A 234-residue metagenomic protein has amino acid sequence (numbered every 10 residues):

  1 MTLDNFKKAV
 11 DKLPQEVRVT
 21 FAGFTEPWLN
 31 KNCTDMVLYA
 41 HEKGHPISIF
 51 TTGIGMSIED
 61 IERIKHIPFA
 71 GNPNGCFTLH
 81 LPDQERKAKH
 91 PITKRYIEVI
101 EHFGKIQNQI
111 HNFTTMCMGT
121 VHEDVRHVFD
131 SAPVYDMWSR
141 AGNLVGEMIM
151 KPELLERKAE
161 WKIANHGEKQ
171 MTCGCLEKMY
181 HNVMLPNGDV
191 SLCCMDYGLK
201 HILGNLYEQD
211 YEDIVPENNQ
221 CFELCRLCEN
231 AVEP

Functional and structural regions predicted by a protein language model:
M1-M148: Conserved glycine-rich "GG(E/T)P / GGGxP" loop and the immediately following alpha-helix in the radical SAM core
K8, W28, N182, S191 (+1 more regions): A broad, structure-centric signal for solvent-exposed, well-ordered loop/edge residues that line or flank functional
P14-Q15, P73, K178, P186 (+1 more regions): Residue-level preference for short coil/turn positions at secondary-structure junctions
F21, I49, H166, D196-L199: Preference for short coil/turn "hinge" residues that link or interrupt alpha-helices
M56, C173, L203-L206: Short clusters of hydrophobic/aromatic residues that line enzyme substrate/ligand-binding pockets
I100-C193, L224, N230-E233: A C-terminal junction/extension of Radical SAM enzymes
D189-V190, M195-P234: Flexible mid-to-C-terminal extensions adjoining Fe-S/redox cofactors in radical SAM and related proteins
